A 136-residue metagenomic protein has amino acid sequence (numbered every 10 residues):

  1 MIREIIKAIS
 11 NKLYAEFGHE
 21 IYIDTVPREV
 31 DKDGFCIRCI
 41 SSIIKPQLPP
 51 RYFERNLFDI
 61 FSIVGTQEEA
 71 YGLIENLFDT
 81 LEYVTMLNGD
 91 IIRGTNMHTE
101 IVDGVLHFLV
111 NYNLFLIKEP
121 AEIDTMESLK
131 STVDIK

Functional and structural regions predicted by a protein language model:
M1-R3, I44-P50, T95-K136: Short, charged interaction patches at domain edges and termini
M1-S42: Small/polar-rich, solvent-exposed N-terminal microdomains that initiate assembly or binding
E4-G18, L48-I63: N-terminal short leaders/motifs
H19-P27, M86-M97: Short glycine-rich, low-complexity/disordered patches
S41-K45, Q67: Short, charged/polar surface micro-motifs in flexible loops or helix N-caps
R51-Y52, G72-F78, D124-M126: "Short basic amphipathic alpha-helical interaction patches in structured regions
Y52-E68, L106-L114: Oligomerization/assembly interface segments of phage tail-like spikes and tubes
E68-T95: Mid-chain, well-packed structural core segment of small domains
